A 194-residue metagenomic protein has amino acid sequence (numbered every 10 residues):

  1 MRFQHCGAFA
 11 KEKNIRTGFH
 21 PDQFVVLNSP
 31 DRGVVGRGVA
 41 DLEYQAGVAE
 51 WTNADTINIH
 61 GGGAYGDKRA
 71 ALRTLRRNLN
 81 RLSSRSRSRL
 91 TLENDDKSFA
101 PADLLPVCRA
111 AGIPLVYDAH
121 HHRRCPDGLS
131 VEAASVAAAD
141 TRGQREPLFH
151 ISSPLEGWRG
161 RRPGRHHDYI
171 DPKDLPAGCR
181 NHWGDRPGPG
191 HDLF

Functional and structural regions predicted by a protein language model:
R2-P114: Active-site acidic/histidine proton-transfer and metal-coordination neighborhood in alpha/beta enzyme cores
H5, G47-W51, H121-R124, R180-G184: Short C-terminal domain-edge/linker segments immediately following a structured domain
D22-V26, G62-A64, E93-K97, H120-R124 (+2 more regions): Active-site beta-loop-alpha junctions enriched in small/polar residues
Y44-G47, S86, Y117-H121, G143-R145 (+1 more regions): Short, surface-exposed, polar/charged, turn-prone segments marking secondary-structure boundaries
Q45, D55, D118, D140 (+1 more regions): Acidic side chains
P106-A111, Y117-H120, C125-D127: Long, repeat-rich segments with strong aromatic
I113, R124-F194: Histidine-acidic metal/acid-base catalytic patches
